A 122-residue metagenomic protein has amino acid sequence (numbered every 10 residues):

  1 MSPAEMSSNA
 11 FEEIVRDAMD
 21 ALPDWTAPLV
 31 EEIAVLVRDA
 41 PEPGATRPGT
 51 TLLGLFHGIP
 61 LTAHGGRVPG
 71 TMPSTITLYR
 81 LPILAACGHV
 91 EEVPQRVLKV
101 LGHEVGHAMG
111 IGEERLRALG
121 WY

Functional and structural regions predicted by a protein language model:
M1-R96, A108, G112-R117: Active-site rim/adjacent substrate-binding subdomains
R96-E104: Short alpha-helical catalytic segment bearing the HExxH-like zincin motif of zinc-dependent metalloproteases
A118-Y122: Short hydrophobic/aromatic patches at helix-to-coil boundaries
